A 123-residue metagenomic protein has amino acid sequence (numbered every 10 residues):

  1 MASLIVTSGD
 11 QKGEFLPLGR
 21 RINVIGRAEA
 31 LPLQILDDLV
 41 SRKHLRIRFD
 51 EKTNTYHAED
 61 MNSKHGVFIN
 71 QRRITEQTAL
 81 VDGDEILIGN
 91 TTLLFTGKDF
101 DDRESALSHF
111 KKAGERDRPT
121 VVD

Functional and structural regions predicted by a protein language model:
M1-A2, V6, T91-D123: Regulatory inter-domain linker segments that are low-complexity and enriched for serine/threonine/proline
K12-F15: Short, mixed charged/polar active-site loops that provide acid/base catalysis or chelate metal/phosphate cofactors
P17-N90: Forkhead-associated
